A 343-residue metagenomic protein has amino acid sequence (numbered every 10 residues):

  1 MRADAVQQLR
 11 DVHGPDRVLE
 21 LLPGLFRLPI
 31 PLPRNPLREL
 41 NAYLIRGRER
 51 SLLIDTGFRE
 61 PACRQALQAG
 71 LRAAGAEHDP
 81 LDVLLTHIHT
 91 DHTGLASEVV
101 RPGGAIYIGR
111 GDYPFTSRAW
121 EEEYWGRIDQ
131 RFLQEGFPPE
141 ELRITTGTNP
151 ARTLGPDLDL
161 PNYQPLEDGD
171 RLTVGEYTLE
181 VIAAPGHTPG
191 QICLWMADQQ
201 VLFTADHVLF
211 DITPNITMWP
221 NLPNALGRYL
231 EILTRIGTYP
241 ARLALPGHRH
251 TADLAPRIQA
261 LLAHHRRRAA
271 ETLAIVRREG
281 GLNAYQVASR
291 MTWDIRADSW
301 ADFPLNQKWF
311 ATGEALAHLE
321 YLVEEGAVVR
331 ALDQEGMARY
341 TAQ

Functional and structural regions predicted by a protein language model:
M1-V12, A274-Q343: C-terminal regulatory/interaction regions
P15-H78, C193-A205, F210: Conserved beta-strand hairpin/beta-sheet module of binuclear metal-dependent hydrolase folds, prominently
G24, G94, L179, N224 (+1 more regions): Residue-level signal for the nucleotide or nucleotide-sugar donor/cofactor binding architecture
G24, H248, T272, L322: Residue-level signal for inorganic ion chemistry
N35-L37, Q164-L166, P185-T188, Q334: A short catalytic or substrate-binding loop motif that flags glycine-/basic-rich loops and adjacent residues that bind
R38, R59-R64, A69-L172: Active-site HxH/HxHxD metal-binding segment of metal-dependent hydrolases
S51, F58-P61, T145-Q164, R171 (+1 more regions): Metallo-beta-lactamase
L84-H92, H187, Q191, H248 (+1 more regions): Histidine-centered divalent metal-coordination motifs
